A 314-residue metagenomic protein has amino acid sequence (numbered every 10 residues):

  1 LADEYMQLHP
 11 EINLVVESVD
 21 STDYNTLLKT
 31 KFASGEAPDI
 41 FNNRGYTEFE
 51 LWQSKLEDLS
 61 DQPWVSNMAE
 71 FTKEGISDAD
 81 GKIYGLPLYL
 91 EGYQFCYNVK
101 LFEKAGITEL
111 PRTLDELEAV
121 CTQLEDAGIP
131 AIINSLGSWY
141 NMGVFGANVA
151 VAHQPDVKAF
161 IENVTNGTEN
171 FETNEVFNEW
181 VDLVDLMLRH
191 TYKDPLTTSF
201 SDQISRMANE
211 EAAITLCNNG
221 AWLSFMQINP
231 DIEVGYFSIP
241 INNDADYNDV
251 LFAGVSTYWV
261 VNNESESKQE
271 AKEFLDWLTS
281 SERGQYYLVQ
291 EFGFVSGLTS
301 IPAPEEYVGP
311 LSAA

Functional and structural regions predicted by a protein language model:
L1-E48, Q53-K55, W64, E109 (+5 more regions): Conserved N-terminal structural module of periplasmic/extracytoplasmic solute-binding proteins
Q7-L8, N13, A105, R189 (+1 more regions): Extracytoplasmic/periplasmic substrate-recognition and gating elements
S18-L27, R112-E118, P195-N209: Short helix-initiation/N-cap motifs at beta->coil->alpha
R44-V99, E103, R112, E118 (+3 more regions): Hinge/lid segment of periplasmic solute-binding proteins
S60-E74, A152-E179, Q227-I228, I241-V250 (+1 more regions): Short, solvent-exposed loop/beta-turn-alpha elements that line the ligand-binding surface or hinge of extracytoplasmic
I76, P230, F237, L288-A314: Long, aromatic- and glycine/proline-rich binding clefts that accommodate carbohydrate-like moieties
Y84-L88, Y93, E118-E169, A212: Extracytoplasmic/periplasmic solute-binding protein
C121-Q123, T165-L196: Glycine-centered hinge/linker elements that transmit conformational signals in sensory and ligand-binding systems
